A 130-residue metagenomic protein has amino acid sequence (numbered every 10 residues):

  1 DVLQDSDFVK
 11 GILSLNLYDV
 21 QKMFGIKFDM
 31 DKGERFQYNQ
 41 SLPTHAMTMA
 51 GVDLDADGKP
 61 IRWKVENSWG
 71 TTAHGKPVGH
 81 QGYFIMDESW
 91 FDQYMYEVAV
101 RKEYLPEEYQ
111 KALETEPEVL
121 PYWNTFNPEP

Functional and structural regions predicted by a protein language model:
D1-P130: Active-site signature of cysteine proteases
